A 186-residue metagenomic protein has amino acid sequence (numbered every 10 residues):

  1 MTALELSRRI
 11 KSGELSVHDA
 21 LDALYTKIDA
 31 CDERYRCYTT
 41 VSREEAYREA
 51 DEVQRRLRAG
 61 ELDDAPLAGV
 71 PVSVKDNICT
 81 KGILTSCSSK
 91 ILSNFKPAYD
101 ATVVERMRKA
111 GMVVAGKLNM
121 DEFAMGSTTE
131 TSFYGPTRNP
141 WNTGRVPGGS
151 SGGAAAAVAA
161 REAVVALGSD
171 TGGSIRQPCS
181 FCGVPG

Functional and structural regions predicted by a protein language model:
M1-Y47: An N-terminal boundary/leader segment
L24, A46, G69, K75 (+2 more regions): Conserved hydrophobic/aromatic pocket- or pore-lining residues that grip, position, or stack substrates in active sites
C31, P66-R106, S127: Enzymes and membrane/adaptor proteins characterized by extended Gly/Ser/Thr/Asp/Glu-rich, aromatic-dotted
E44-D51, G111-M112: Long amphipathic alpha-helix in the N-terminal Rossmann-like dinucleotide-binding domain of NAD(P)-dependent
V53-P71: Immediate post-signal peptide segment of exported/extracytoplasmic ligand-binding proteins
P97-G186: Short glycine/serine-rich loop segments
